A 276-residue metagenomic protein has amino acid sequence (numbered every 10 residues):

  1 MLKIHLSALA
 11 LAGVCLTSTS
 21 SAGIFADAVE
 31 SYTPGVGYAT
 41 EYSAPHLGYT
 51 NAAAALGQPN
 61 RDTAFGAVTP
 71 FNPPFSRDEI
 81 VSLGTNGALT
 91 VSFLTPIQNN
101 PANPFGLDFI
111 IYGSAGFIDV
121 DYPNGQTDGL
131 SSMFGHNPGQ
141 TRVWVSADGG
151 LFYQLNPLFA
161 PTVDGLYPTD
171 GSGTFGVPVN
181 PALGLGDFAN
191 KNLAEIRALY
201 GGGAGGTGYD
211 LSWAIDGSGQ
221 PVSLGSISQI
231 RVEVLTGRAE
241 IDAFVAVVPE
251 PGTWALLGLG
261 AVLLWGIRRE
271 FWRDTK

Functional and structural regions predicted by a protein language model:
M1-A8: Bacterial N-terminal signal peptides that target proteins for export
A8-T17: Bacterial N-terminal signal peptides
S18-A22: Sec/Tat signal peptide C-region and signal peptidase I cleavage site
G23-T141, L151, N156-V247: A domain-level signal for the mature, folded cores of soluble proteins
G149-L151, G260: Glycine-centered small-residue hotspots that permit tight backbone geometry or close packing
E250-R268: A short, hydrophobic C-terminal helix/tail in secreted or cell-surface proteins
F271-K276: Short, charged juxtamembrane terminal tails flanking transmembrane helices
